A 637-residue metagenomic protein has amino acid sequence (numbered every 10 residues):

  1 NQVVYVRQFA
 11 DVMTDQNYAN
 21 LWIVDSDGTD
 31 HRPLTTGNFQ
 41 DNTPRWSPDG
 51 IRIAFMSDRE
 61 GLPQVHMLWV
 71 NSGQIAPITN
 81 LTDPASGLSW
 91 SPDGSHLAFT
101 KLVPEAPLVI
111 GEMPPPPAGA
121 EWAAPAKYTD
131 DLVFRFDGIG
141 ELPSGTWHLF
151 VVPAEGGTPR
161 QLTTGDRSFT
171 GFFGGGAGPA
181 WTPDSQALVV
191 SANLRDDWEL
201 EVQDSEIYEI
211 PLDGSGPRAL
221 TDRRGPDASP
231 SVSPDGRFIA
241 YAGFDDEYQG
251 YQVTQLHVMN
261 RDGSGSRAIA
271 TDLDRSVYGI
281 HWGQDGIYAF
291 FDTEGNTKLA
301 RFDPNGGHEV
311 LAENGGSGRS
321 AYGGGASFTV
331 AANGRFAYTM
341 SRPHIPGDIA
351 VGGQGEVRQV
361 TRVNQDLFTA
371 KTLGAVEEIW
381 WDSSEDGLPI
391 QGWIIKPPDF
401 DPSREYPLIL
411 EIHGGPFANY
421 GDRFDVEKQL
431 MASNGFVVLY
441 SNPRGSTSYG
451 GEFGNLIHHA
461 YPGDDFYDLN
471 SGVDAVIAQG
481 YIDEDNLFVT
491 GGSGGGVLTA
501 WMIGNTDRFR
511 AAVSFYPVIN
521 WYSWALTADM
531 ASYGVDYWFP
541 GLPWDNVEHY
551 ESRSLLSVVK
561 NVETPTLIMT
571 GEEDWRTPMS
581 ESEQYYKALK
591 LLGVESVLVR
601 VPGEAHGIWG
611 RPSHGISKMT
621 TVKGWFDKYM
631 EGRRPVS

Functional and structural regions predicted by a protein language model:
N1-A19, S144: Beta-strand-rich domains and repeat architectures in extracellular enzymes and scaffolds, especially beta-propellers
N1-V3, N38-M56, I75, T82-T100 (+17 more regions): Conserved beta-propeller blade repeats
F9-M13, R59-L62, P104-P107, R195-W198 (+3 more regions): Short glycine/acidic-enriched loop and turn motifs that connect beta-strands
N17-A19, L102-E155, P159, S191-L194 (+4 more regions): Predominantly five- to eight-bladed beta-propeller fold
Y18-N20, L62-Q64, T146-H148, D204-E206 (+4 more regions): A detector of repeated loop/turn-to-beta-strand junctions in beta-rich toroidal repeat architectures
D25-T29, W69-G73, P153-G157, P211-S215 (+3 more regions): Short loop/turn segments that connect beta-strands within beta-propeller blades
R195, E247, V363-D485, G492 (+1 more regions): Cap/lid segment of the alpha/beta-hydrolase catalytic domain
Y440-S637: Active-site-proximal cap/loop segments of hydrolase catalytic domains
